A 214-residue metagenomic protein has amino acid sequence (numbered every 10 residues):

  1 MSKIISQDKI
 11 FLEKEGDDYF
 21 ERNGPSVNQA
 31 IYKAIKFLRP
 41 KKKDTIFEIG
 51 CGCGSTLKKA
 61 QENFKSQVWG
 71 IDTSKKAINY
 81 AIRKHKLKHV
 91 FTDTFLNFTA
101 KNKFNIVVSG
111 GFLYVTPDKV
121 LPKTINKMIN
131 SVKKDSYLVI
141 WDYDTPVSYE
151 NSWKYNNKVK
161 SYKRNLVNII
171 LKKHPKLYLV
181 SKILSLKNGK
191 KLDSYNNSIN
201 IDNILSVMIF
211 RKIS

Functional and structural regions predicted by a protein language model:
M1-T45, G52-T99, T116-K123, K127 (+1 more regions): Class I (Rossmann-like) S-adenosyl-L-methionine-dependent methyltransferase catalytic domain, capturing the SAM-binding
V108: A conserved beta-strand element that flanks and buttresses the S-adenosyl-L-methionine
G111-V115: Short catalytic micro-motifs in class I SAM-dependent methyltransferases
